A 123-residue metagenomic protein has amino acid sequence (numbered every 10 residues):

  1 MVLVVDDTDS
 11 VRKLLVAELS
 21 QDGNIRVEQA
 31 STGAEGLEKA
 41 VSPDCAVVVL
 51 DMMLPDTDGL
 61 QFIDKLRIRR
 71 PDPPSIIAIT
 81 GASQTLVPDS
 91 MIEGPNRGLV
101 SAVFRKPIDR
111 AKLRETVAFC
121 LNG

Functional and structural regions predicted by a protein language model:
D9-E28: Two-component/phosphorelay signaling modules centered on CheY-like receiver
Q29, L54-T57: Residue-level signal for the "D+5" position in two-component response regulator receiver
T32-E35, D58-Q61: Acidic catalytic/metal-coordinating carboxylates
D51: Active-site residues of response regulator receiver
P55, R69, Q84: The feature encodes the CheY-like receiver
Q61, S83-V103, E115: Alpha4 helix (beta4-alpha4-beta5 surface) of REC/receiver domains from two-component response regulators
I79-G81: Hydrophobic/aromatic residues positioned on beta-strands within the core alpha/beta folds
R105-V117: C-terminal output helix
